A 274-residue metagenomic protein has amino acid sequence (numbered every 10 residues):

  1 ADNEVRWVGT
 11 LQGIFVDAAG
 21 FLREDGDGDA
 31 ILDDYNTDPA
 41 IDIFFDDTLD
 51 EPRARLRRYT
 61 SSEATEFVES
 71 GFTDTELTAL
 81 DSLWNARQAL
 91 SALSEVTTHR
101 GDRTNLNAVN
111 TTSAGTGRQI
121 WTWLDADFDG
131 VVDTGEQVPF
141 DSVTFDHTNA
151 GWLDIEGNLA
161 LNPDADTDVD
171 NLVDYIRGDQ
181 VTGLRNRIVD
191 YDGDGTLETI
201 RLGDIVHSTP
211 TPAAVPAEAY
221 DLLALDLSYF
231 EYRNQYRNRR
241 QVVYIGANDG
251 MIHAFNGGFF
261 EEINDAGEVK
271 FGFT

Functional and structural regions predicted by a protein language model:
A1-T274: A fold-level detector for beta-propeller and closely related beta-sheet-rich head/sensor domains
